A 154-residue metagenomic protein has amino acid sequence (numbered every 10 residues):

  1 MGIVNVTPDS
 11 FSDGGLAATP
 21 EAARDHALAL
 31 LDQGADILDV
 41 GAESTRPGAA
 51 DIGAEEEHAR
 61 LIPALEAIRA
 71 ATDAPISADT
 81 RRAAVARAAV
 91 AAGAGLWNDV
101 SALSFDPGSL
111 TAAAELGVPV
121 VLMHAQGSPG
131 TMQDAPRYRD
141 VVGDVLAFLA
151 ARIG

Functional and structural regions predicted by a protein language model:
M1-I3, D36-D39, P75-S77, G95-L96 (+1 more regions): Structural preference for beta-strand elements that scaffold enzyme active sites
V4, L30, G34, D79 (+2 more regions): Conserved, mostly hydrophobic/aromatic
V6-S10, T45-G48, A92, N98-G154: Conserved anion-binding
S10-S12, D36-P63: Glycine-rich, proline-tolerant flexible connector loops at the mouths of alpha/beta enzymes
S12-A29, E56-R60, A102-P107, V142-A150: Glycine-rich anion/phosphate-binding loops
D25-G41: Catalytic domains of carbohydrate-active enzymes, especially glycoside hydrolases
A50-A78, A83, R87, T111-A125 (+1 more regions): Alpha-helix-loop-beta-strand connector modules within alpha/beta enzyme cores
